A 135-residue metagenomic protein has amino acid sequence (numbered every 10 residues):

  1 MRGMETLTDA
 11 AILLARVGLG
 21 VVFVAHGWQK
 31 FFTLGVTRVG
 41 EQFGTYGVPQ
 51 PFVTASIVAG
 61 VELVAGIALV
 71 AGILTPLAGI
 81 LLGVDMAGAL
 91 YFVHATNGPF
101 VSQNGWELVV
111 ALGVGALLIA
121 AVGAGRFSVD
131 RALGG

Functional and structural regions predicted by a protein language model:
M1-T33, F52-G60, V64, A71-G135: Extended, low-polarity transmembrane helix blocks
F32-Q50, T54: Membrane-interface interhelical connector segments
